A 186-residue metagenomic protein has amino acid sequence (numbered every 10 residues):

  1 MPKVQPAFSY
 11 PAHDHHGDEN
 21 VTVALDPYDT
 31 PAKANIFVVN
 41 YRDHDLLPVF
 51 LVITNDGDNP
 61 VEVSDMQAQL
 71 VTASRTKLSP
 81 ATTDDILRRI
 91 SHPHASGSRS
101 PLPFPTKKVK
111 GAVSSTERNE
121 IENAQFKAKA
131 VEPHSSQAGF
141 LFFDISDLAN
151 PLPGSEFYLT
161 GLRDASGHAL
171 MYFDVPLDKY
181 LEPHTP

Functional and structural regions predicted by a protein language model:
M1-H13, G17-N20, Q67, V71 (+1 more regions): Surface-exposed edge beta-strand/loop patches
K3-H44: Low-complexity, acidic Ser/Thr/Pro/Gly-rich terminal tails and inter-domain linkers that flank the onset of structured
K33-L46, D56-V61, A130-E132: Short, solvent-exposed beta-strand/turn "edge" segments of beta-rich domains on protein surfaces
P48, V63-D65, A138: Hydrophobic residues on conserved beta-strands that form the core of alpha/beta folds
F50-T54, F142: Short edge beta-strand/loop segments characteristic of extracellular beta-sandwich folds
T54-P60, L148-P151: Secondary-structure boundary elements
N59-Q67, S79-A81, P153-S155: Short, hydrophobic/aromatic beta-strand segments
A68-G111: Structured domain cores in non-transmembrane regions
